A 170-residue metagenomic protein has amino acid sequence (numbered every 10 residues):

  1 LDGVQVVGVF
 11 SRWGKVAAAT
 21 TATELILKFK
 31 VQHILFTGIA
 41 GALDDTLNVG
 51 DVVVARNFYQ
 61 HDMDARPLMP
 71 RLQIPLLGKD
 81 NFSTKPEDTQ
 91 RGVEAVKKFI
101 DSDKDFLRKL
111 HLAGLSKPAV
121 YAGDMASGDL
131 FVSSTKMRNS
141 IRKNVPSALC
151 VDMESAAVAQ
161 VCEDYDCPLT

Functional and structural regions predicted by a protein language model:
L1-F29: N-terminal short beta-loop-beta anion/metal-coordinating cradle
L1-V4, V161, Y165: A short, Lys/Arg-enriched amphipathic alpha-helix followed by its capping loop at the start of a domain
S11, L149-M153: Active-site nucleophile and cofactor-binding loops and adjacent substrate-binding regions of central metabolic enzymes
K30, N48, Y121, D166-P168: Short loop/turn motifs at secondary-structure junctions
H33-L35: Structural motif
L43-C150: Mid-sequence, gly/pro-rich, charge-dense loop/helix-turn segments that line enzyme active sites
A156, C162-T170: Zn-dependent metallopeptidase/amidohydrolase metal-coordination segment
